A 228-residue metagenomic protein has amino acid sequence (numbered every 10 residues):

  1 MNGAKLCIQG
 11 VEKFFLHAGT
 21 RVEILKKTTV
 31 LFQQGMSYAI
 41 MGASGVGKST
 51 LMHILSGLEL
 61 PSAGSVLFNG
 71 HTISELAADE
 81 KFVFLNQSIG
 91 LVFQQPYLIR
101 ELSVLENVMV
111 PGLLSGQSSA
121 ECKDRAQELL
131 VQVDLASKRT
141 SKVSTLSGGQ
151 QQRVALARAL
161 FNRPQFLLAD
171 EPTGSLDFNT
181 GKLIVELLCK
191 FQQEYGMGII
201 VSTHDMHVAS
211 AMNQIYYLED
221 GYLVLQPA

Functional and structural regions predicted by a protein language model:
G19, S74-G90: ABC ATPase NBD coupling module
S56: Helix-to-loop junction immediately C-terminal to a conserved catalytic motif
G64-T72: Conserved ABC transporter NBD signature motif
N86, S141, F161-N162: Conserved signature/switch motifs of ABC ATPase nucleotide-binding domains
L102-P111: Short coil-to-helix segment of the ABC ATPase nucleotide-binding domain corresponding to the Q-loop/switch region
K142-L146, Q150: Conserved ABC ATPase signature
L167-D170: Catalytic Walker B motif of ABC-type/P-loop ATPase nucleotide-binding domains
